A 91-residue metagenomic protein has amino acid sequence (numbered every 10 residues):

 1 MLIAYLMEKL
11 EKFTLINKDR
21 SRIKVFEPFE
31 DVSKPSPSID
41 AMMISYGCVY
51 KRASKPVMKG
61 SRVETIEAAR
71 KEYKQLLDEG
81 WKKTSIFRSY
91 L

Functional and structural regions predicted by a protein language model:
M1-Q75, E79, T84-L91: Terminus-proximal functional modules
